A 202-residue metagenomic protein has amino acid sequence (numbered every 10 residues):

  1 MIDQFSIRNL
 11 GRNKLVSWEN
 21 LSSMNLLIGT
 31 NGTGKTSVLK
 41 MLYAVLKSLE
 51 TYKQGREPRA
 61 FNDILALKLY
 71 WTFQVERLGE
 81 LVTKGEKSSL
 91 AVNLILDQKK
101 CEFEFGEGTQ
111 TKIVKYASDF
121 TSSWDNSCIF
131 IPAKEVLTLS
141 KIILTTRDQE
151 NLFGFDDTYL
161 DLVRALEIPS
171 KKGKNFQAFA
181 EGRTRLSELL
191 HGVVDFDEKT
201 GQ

Functional and structural regions predicted by a protein language model:
M1-K47: Pre-Walker A-like glycine/lysine-rich segment at the N-terminus of P-loop NTPase domains
S6, S48-Q202: Phosphate-coordinating catalytic segments in nucleotide- and nucleic-acid-processing enzymes
